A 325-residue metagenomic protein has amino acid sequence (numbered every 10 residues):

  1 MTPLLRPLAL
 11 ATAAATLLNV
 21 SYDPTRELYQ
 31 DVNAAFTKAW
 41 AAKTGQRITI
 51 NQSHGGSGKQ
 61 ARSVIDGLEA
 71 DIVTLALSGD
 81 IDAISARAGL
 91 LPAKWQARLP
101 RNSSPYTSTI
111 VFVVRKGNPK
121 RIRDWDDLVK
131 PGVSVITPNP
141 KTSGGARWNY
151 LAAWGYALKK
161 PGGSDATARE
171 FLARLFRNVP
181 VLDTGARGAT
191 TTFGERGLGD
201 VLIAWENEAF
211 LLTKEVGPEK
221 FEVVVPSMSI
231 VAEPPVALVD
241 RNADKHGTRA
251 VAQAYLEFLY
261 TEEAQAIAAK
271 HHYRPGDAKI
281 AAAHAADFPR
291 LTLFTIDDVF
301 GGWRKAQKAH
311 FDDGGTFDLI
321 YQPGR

Functional and structural regions predicted by a protein language model:
M1-A9: Bacterial N-terminal signal peptides that target proteins for export
A15-S143, A285, T292, D318-Y321: N-terminal segment of the mature folded domain
V20-Y22, V114-K116, S134-P161, L175-V179 (+1 more regions): Short beta-strand->loop
N33-A42, I65-E69, S78, S85-G89 (+9 more regions): Sec-exported extracytoplasmic/periplasmic mature domains
S104-T109, R169-F176, L182-T184, V216-R249 (+1 more regions): Periplasmic-binding protein-like
G117-R123, T142, G155-G163, N242-A250: Short helix-loop capping/hinge motifs at secondary-structure junctions, enriched in acidic/polar residues
K160-S227: Ligand-binding pocket segment of bilobal, Venus flytrap-like solute-binding proteins
A243-R325: Extracellular/periplasmic juxtamembrane helices and adjacent flexible linkers that interface with membrane partners
